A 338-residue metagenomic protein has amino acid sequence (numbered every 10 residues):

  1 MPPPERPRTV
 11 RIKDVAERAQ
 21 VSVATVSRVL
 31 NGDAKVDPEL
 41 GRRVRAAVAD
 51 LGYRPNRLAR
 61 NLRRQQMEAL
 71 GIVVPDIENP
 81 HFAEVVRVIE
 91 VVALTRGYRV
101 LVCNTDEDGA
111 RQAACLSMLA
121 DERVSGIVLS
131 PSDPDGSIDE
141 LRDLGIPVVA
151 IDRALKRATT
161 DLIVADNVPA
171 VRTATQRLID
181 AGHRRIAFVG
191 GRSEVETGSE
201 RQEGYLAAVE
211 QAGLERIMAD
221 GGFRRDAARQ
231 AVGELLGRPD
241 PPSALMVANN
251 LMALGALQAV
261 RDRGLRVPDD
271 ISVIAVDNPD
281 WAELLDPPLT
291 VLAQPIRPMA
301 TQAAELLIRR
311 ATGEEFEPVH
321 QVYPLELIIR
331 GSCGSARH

Functional and structural regions predicted by a protein language model:
M1-E68, R337: N-terminal helix-turn-helix DNA-binding module of bacterial transcription factors
M1-R6, D50, V88-R96, A120 (+2 more regions): Bacterial carbohydrate/catabolite-sensing allosteric modules
S22, E68, S125, H183-R185 (+1 more regions): Short acidic/polar active-site loop segments enriched in Thr and Asp
R42, Y53-M118, E122-S125, L206 (+1 more regions): Amphipathic helical "hinge" segments at domain boundaries
D50-N56, A110, L129-S132, L257: Short gly/ser/thr-rich secondary-structure transition/capping motifs
A59, A113-L116, I138, T175 (+1 more regions): Short hydrophobic/charged patches on amphipathic alpha-helices used for structural packing and interfaces
D106-G109, S130-D135, L251: Short beta->alpha connector loops
V128-I138, A150-T159: Acidic, Gly/Pro-rich loop/turn segments at junctions of secondary structure
